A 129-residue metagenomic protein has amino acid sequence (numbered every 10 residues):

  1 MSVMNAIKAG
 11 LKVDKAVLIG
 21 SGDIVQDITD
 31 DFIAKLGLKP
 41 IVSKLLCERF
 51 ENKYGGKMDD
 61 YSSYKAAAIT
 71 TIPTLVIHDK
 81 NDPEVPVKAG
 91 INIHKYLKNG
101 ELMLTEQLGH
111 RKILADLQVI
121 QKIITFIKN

Functional and structural regions predicted by a protein language model:
N5-G56: Hydrolase active-site cap/lid region
F50-A66, I72: Active-site nucleophile elbow and catalytic-triad environment of alpha/beta-hydrolase enzymes
I69-T71, V76-H78, D82: Short beta-strand/loop motif that positions the catalytic acidic residue of the alpha/beta-hydrolase fold
I72, P86-K95: Short alpha-helix in the alpha/beta-hydrolase fold that links the catalytic acid
H94-R111: Catalytic histidine neighborhood in serine/cysteine hydrolases with alpha/beta-hydrolase-type architecture
L108-I120: Catalytic histidine-centered segment of alpha/beta-hydrolase-like enzymes
K122-N129: C-terminal alpha-helix
